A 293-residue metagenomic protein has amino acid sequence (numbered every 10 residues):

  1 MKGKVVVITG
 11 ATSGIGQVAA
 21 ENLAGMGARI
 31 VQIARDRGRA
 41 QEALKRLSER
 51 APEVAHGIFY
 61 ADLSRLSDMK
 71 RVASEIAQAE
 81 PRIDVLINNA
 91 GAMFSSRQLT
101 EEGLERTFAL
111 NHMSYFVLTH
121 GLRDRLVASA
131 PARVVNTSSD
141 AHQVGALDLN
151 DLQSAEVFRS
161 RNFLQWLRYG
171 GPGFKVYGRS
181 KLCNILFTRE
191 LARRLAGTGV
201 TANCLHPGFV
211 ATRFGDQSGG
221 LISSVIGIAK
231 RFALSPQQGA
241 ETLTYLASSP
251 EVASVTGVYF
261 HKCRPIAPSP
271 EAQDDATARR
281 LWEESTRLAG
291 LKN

Functional and structural regions predicted by a protein language model:
M1-R213, L288-K292: Rossmann-fold NAD(P)H-dependent dehydrogenase/reductase core
Q32, A61, R231, P270-Q273: Pocket-edge positions in alpha/beta enzyme catalytic cores
R39, G220-L221, R231, T277: Short acidic-hydrophobic sequence patches enriched in Asp/Glu that either
M69, S180, G227-I266, Q273-R279 (+1 more regions): C-terminal helical subdomain
S96, P268-E271: A generic structural signal for short coil/turn motifs at secondary-structure boundaries
D151-F158, W166, G219-G227, H261-I266: Short glycine/proline- and charge-enriched loop/turn segments that cap or connect secondary-structure elements
F214-S218: Cytochrome P450 core scaffold surrounding the K-helix E-X-X-R motif and the conserved "meander" helix-loop region
